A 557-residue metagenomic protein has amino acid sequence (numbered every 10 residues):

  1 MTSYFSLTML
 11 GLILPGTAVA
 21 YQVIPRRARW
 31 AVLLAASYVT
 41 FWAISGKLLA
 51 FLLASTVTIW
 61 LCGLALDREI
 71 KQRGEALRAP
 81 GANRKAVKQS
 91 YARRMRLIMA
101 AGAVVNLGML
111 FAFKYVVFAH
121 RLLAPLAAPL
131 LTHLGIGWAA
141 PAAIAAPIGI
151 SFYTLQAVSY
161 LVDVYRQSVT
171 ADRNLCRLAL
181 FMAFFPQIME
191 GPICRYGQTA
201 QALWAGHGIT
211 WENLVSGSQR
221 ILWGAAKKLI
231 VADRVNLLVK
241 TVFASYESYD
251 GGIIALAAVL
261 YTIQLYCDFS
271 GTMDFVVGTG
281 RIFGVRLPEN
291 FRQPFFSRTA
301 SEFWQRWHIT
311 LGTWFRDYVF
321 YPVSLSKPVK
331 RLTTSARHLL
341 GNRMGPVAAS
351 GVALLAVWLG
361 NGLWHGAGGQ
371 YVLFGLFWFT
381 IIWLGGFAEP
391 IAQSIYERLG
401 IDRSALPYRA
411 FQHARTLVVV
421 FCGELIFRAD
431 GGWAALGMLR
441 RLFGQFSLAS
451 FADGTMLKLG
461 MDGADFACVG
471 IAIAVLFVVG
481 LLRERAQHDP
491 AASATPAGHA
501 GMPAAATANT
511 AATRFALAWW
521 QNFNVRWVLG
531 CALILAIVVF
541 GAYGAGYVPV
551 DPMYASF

Functional and structural regions predicted by a protein language model:
M1-S556: Membrane-embedded transmembrane alpha-helical bundles that form the catalytic cores of multi-pass lipid-modifying
